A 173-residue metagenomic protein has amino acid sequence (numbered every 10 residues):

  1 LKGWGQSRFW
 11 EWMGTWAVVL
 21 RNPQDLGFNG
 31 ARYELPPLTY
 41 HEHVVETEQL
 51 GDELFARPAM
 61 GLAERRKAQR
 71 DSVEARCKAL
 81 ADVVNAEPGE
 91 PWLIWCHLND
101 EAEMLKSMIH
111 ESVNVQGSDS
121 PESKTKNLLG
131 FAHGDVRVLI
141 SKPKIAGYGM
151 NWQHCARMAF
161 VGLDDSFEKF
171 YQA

Functional and structural regions predicted by a protein language model:
L1-D25: Conserved P-loop NTPase motor "coupling/switch" region that bridges the ATPase
Q24-V113, S120: Conserved helicase/translocase motor-coupling segment
L93-W95, E103-M104, H110-A146: Conserved helicase ATPase core of P-loop NTP-dependent helicases/translocases
E101-L105, Y148, K169: Phosphate- and divalent-cation-binding pockets in alpha/beta enzyme and binding domains that engage nucleotide-derived
Q116-S118, V161-D164: Short beta->alpha connector loops at strand-helix junctions that form conserved, small/polar/Pro-enriched
M150-L163: A short beta-strand element within the Helicase C-terminal
S166-A173: Conserved SF2 helicase motif VI
